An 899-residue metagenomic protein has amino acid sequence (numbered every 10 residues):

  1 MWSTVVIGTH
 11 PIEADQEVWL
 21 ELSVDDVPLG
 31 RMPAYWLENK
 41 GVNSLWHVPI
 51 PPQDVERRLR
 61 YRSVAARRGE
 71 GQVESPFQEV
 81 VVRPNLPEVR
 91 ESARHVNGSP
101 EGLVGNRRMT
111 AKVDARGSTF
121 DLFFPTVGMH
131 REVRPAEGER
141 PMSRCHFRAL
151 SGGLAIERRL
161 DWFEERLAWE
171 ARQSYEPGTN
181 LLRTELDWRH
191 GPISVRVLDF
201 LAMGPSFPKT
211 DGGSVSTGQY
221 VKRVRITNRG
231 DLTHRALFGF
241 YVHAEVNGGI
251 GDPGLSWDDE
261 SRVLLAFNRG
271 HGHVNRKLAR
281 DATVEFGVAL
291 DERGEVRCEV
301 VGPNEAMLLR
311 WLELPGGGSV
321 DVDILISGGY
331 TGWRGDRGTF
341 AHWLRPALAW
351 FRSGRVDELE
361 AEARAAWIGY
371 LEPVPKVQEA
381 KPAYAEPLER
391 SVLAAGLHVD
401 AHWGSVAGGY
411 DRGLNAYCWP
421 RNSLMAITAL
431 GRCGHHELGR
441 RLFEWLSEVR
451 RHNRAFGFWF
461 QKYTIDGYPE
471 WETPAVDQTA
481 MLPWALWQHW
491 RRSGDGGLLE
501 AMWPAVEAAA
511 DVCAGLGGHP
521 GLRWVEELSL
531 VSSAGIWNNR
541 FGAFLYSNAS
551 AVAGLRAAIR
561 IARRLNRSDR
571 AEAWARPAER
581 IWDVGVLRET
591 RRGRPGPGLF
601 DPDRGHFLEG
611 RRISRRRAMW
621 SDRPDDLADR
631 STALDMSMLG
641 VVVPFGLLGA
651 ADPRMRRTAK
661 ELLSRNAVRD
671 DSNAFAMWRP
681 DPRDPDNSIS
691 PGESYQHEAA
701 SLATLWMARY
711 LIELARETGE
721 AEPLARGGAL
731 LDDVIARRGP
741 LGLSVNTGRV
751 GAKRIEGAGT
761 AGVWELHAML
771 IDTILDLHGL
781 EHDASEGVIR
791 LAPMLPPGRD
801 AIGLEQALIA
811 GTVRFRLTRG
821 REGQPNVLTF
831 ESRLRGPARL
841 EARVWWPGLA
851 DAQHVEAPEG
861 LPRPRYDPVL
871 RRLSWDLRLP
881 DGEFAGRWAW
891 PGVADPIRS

Functional and structural regions predicted by a protein language model:
M1-L86, E786, L870, D876 (+1 more regions): Glycan-association/targeting regions that enable binding to alpha-glucans and other polysaccharides
N85-R94, R189-P192, L198-A416, G496-L498 (+1 more regions): Acidic/polar, glycine-enriched structural segments that form the non-catalytic walls/loops of the carbohydrate-binding
E88-H146, C418, A426, E470-H489 (+3 more regions): C-terminal capping/lid segments that line or modulate ligand- or cofactor-binding pockets
V89-H190, V274-E285, E362-A380, G779-E786 (+1 more regions): An extended acidic
T227-N228, V320, F351-A363, A416-G521 (+5 more regions): Aromatic-rich carbohydrate-recognition surfaces in CAZymes
T233-E245, L791, R833-D851: Surface-exposed beta-strand/loop patches in extracellular or lumenal glycoproteins
H273-T283, G518-L522, G542-S550, R564-L565 (+1 more regions): Extended ligand-binding clefts on enzyme/binding-domain cores
V374-G396, L446-F458, L486-Y546, D569 (+4 more regions): Active-site acid/base region of carbohydrate-active enzymes
